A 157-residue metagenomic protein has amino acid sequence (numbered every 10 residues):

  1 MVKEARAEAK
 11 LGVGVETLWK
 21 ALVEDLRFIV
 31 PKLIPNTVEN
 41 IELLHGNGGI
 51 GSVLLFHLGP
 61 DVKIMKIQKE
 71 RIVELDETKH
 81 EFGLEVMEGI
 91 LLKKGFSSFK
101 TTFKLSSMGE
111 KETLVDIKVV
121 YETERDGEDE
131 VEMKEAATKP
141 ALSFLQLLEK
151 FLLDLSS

Functional and structural regions predicted by a protein language model:
M1-G49: Hydrophobic ligand-binding cavity/cleft-lining segments
M1-K3, I50, I64, S97 (+1 more regions): Residue-level preference for beta-strand/loop junctions
A7-A9, Q68-E74, F99-S107: Hydrophobic/aromatic beta-strand elements that line small-molecule binding cavities or substrate pockets in beta-rich
V15-E16, G46-G48, V73-E81, K104-L114: A short, structured loop/turn motif at beta-sheet edges
L18-L22, L54, I72, V115-I117: Hydrophobic pocket/interface hotspot
F28-I29, E39-K94, L155: Glycine-rich portal/gate segments that line the openings of hydrophobic small-molecule binding cavities
P35, L43, Q146-S157: Short, highly charged C-terminal tails/helix-capping segments
G83-S143: Beta-strand/loop substructures that line and gate deep hydrophobic ligand-binding cavities in soluble
